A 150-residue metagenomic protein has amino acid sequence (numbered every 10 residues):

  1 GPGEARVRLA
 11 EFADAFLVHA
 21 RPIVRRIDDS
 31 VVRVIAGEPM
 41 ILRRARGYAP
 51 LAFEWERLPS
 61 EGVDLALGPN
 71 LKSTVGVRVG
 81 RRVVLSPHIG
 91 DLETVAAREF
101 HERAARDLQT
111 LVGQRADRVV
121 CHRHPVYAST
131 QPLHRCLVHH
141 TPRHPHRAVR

Functional and structural regions predicted by a protein language model:
G1-R150: Short acidic/glycine-rich loops and adjacent helix/strand connectors that line catalytic pockets where negatively
